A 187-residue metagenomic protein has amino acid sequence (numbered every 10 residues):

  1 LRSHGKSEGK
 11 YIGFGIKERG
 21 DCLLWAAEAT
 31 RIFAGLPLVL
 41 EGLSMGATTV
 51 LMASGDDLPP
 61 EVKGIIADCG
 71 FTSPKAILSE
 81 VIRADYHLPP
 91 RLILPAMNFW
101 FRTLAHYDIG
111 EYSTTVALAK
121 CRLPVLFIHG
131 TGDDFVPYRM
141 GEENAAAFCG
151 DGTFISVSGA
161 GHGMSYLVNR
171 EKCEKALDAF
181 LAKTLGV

Functional and structural regions predicted by a protein language model:
Y11-F33: Alpha/beta-hydrolase active-site loop
F33-S44: Alpha/beta-hydrolase fold nucleophile elbow
M52-D108, V116: Hydrolase active-site cap/lid region
T114, L123, P137-A146: Short alpha-helix in the alpha/beta-hydrolase fold that links the catalytic acid
K120-R122, F127-H129, D133: Short beta-strand/loop motif that positions the catalytic acidic residue of the alpha/beta-hydrolase fold
G132-V136, G163-M164: Acidic catalytic loop of the alpha/beta-hydrolase fold
A145-G163: Catalytic histidine neighborhood in serine/cysteine hydrolases with alpha/beta-hydrolase-type architecture
A160-E174: Catalytic histidine-centered segment of alpha/beta-hydrolase-like enzymes
